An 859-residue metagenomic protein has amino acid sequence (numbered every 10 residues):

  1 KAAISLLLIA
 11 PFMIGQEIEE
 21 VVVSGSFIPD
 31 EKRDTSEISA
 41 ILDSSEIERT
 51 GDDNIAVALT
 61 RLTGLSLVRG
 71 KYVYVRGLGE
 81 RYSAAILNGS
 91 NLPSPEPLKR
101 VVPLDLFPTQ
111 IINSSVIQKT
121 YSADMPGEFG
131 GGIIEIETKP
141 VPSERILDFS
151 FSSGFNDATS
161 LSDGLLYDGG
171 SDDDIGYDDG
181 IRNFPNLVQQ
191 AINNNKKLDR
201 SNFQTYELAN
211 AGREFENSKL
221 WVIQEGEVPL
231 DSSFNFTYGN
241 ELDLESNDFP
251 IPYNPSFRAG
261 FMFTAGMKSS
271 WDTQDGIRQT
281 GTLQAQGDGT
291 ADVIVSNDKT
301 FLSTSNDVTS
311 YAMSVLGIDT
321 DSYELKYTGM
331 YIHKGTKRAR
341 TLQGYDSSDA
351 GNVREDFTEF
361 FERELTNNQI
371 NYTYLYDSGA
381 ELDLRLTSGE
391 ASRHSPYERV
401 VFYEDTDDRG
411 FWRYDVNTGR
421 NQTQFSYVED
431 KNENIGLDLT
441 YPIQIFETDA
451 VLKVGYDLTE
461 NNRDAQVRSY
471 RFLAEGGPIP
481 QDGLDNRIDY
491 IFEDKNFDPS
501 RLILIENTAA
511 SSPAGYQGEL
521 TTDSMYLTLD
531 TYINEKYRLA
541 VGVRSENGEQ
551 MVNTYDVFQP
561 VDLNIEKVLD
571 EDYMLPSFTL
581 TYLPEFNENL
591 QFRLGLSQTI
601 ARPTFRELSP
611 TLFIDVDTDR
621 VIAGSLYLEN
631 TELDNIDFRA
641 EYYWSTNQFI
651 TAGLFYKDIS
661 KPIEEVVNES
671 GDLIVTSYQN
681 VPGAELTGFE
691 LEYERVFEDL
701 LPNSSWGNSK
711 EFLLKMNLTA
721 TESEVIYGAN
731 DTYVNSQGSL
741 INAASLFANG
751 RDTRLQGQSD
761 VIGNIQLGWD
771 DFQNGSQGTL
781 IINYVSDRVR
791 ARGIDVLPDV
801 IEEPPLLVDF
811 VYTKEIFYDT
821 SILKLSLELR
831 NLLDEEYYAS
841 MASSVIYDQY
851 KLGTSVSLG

Functional and structural regions predicted by a protein language model:
E20-E48, E80-I86, S90, P95: N-terminal periplasmic "start-of-domain" segments of outer-membrane beta-barrel proteins
A56-S94, S114, G132-K139: Extracytoplasmic beta-strand/coil segments of soluble accessory domains associated with Gram-negative outer-membrane
T63, S90-K119, K139, G164-L165: Short acidic/polar hinge/loop motifs at secondary-structure boundaries that mediate gating or recognition
S90-N91, K337, L342, S392-H394 (+10 more regions): Surface-exposed extracellular loop regions of Gram-negative outer-membrane beta-barrel proteins, predominantly
N195-R340, R363-N368, P576-T579: Transmembrane beta-barrel wall of Gram-negative outer-membrane proteins
W412, N417, V428, I435-D438 (+5 more regions): Outer membrane beta-barrel strand-and-loop segments of large Gram-negative receptors, especially TonB-dependent
N421-V428, L437-P442, D449-L452, F578 (+5 more regions): Conserved C-terminal beta-signal and adjacent last beta-strands/turns of outer-membrane beta-barrel proteins
E535-K536, F649, L654-D658, V675-R788: Gram-negative outer-membrane beta-barrel transporters
